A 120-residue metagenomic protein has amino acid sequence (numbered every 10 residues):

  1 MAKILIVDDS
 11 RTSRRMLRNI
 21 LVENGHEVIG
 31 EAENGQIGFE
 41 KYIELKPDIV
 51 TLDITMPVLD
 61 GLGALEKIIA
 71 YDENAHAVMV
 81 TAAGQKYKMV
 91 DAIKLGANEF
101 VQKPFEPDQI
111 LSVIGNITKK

Functional and structural regions predicted by a protein language model:
R11-G30: Two-component/phosphorelay signaling modules centered on CheY-like receiver
R15, G63, G84-E99: Alpha4 helix (beta4-alpha4-beta5 surface) of REC/receiver domains from two-component response regulators
N34-I37, D60-G63: Acidic catalytic/metal-coordinating carboxylates
I43-L45, I68-A75, L95: Conserved phosphotransfer cores of two-component systems
L45-T51: Active-site beta3 strand of CheY-like receiver
M56: Receiver (REC) domain active-site loop signature in two-component systems and cognate sites in sensor histidine kinases
F105-I114: C-terminal output helix
